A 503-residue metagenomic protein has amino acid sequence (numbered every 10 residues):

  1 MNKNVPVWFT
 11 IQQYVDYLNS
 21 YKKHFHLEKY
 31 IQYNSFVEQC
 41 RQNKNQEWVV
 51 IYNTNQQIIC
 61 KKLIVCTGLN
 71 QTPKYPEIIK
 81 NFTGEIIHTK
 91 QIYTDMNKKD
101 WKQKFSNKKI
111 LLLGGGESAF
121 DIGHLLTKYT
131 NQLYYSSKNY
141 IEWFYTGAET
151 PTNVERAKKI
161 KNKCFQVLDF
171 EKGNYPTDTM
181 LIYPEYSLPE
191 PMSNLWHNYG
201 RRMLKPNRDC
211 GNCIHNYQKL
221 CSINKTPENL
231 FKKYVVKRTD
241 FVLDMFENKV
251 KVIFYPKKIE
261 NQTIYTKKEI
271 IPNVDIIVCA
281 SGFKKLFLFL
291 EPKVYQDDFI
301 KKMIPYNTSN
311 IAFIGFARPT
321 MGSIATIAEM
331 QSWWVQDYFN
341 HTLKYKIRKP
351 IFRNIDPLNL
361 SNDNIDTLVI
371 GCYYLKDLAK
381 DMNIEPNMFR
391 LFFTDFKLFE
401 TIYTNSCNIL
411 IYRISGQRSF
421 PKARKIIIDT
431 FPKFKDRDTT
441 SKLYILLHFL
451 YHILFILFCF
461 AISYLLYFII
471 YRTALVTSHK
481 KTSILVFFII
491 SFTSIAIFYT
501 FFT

Functional and structural regions predicted by a protein language model:
M1-P6, T10-Y17, T67-Y134, Y295-S309: Glycine-rich dinucleotide-binding loop and its adjacent helix/turn
M1-S20, Y129, S136-S222: Glycine-rich active-site loop/strand segments that organize a redox cofactor
N2-I11, K108, P227-K233, G315-I324 (+1 more regions): Active-site rim elements
Q12-I31, W101, F231-F254: Helical element adjacent to the flavin cofactor pocket in flavoenzyme catalytic cores
Y33-E47, V250-K267: A conserved short coil-to-beta-strand element within the FAD-binding core of flavoproteins
I58-Q71, I110-L113, P272-G282: Short hydrophobic core segments
K109, A280-L343: Glycine/threonine-rich phosphate-binding loop and adjacent beta-strand/alpha-helix elements that clamp
I141-Y145, A312-I489, T493-F502: C-terminal, flexible cofactor-proximal segment of oxidoreductases
